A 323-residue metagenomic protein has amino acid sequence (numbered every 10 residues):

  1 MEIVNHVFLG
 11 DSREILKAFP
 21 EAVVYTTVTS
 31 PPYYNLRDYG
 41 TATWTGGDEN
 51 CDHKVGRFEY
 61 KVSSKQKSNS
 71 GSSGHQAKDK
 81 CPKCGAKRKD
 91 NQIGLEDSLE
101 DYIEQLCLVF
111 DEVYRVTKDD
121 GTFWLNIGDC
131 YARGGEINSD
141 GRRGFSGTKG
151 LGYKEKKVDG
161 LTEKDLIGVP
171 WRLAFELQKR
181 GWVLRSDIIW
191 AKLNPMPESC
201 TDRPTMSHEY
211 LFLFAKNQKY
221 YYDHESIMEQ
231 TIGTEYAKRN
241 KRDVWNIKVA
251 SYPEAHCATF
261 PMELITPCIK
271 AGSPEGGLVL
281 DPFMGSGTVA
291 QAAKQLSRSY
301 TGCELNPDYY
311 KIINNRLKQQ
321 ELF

Functional and structural regions predicted by a protein language model:
M1-Y222, S226-F323: S-adenosyl-L-methionine-dependent nucleic acid methyltransferase catalytic domains
